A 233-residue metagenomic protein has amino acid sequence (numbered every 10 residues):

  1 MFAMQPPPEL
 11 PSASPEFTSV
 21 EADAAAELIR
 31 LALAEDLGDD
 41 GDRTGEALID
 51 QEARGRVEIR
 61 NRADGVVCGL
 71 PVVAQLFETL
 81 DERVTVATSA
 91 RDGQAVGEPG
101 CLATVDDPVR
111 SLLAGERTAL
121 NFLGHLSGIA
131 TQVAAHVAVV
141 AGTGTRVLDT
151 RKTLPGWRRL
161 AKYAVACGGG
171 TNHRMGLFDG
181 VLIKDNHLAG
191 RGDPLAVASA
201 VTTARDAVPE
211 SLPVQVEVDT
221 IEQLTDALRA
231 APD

Functional and structural regions predicted by a protein language model:
F2-A230: Acidic/glycine-rich phosphate/pyrophosphate-binding loops and surrounding catalytic core that coordinate Mg2+
